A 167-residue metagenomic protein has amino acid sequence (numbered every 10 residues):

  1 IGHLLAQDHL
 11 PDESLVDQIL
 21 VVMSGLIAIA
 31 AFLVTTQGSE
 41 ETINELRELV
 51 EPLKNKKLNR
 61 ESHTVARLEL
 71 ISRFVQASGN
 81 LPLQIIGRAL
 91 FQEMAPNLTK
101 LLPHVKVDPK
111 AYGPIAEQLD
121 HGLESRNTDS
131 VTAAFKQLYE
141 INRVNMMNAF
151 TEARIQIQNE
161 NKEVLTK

Functional and structural regions predicted by a protein language model:
I1-R73, G113-A134: All-alpha effector-binding/dimerization core of bacterial HTH-type transcriptional repressors
I29, L33, A77-L81, E93 (+1 more regions): Phosphate/oxyanion-binding loops and surfaces in catalytic or ligand/nucleic-acid-binding neighborhoods
T35, L70-L81, N97, L101: Hydrophobic alpha-helical bundle segments that form small-molecule/ligand-binding pockets
E41, L81-P82: Cytosolic histidine kinase catalytic core of two-component systems
I71, A89-K167: C-terminal all-alpha effector/ligand-binding and dimerization domain of prokaryotic HTH-type transcriptional repressors
